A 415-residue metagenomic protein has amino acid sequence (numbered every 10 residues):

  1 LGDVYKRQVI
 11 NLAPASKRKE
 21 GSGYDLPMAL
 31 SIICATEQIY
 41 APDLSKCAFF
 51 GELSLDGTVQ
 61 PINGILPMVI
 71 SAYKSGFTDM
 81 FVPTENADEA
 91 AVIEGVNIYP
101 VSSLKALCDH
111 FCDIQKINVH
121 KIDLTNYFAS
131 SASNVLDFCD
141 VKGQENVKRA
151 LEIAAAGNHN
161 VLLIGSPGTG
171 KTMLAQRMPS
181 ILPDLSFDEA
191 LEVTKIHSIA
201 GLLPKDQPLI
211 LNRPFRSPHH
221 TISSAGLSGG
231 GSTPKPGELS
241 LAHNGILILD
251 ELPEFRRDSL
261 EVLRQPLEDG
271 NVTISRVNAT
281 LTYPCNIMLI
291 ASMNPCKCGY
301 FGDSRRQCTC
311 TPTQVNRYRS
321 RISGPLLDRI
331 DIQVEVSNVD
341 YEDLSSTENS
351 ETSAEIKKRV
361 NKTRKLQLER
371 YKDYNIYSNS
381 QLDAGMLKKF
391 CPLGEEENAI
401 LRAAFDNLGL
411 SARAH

Functional and structural regions predicted by a protein language model:
L1-L162, S166, T172, S275 (+1 more regions): Peripheral, non-AAA+ core regions of ATP-driven protein-machinery
N11, S16-G21, P234, R257-H415: Basic, amphipathic alpha-helical bundle interface domains used for macromolecular binding and assembly
D43-L44, K74-G76, E94, A156-N158 (+7 more regions): Short loop/turn elements that form and flank the Walker-type P-loop nucleotide-binding site in RecA-like NTPase cores
E152, P214, A225-I246: Conserved alpha-helical scaffold flanking the Walker A/P-loop in AAA+ ATPase domains
L163-L202: Walker A/P-loop
P208-G226: Inter-Walker segment of RecA-like/P-loop motor cores
D250-E251: Walker B catalytic acidic pair
